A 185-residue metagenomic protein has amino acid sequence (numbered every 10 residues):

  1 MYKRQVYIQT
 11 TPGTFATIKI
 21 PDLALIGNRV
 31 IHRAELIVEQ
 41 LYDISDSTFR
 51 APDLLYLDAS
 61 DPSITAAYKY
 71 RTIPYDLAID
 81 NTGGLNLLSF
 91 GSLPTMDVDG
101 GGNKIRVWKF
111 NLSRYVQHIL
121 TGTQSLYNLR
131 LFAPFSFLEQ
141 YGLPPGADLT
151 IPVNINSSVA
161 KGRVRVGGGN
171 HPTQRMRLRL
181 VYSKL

Functional and structural regions predicted by a protein language model:
K3-L185: Secreted, disulfide-rich extracellular signaling modules
